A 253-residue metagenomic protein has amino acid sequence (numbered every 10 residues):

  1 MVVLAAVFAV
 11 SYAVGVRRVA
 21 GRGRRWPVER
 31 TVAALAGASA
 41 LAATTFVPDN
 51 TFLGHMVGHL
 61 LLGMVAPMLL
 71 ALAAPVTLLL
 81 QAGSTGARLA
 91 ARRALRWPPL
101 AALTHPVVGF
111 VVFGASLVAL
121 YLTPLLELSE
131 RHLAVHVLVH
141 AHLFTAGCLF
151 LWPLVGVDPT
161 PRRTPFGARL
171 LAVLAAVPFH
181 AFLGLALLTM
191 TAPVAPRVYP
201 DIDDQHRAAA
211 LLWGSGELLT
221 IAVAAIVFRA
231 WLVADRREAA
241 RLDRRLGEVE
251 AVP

Functional and structural regions predicted by a protein language model:
M1-P253: Alpha-helical membrane segments of multi-pass proteins
